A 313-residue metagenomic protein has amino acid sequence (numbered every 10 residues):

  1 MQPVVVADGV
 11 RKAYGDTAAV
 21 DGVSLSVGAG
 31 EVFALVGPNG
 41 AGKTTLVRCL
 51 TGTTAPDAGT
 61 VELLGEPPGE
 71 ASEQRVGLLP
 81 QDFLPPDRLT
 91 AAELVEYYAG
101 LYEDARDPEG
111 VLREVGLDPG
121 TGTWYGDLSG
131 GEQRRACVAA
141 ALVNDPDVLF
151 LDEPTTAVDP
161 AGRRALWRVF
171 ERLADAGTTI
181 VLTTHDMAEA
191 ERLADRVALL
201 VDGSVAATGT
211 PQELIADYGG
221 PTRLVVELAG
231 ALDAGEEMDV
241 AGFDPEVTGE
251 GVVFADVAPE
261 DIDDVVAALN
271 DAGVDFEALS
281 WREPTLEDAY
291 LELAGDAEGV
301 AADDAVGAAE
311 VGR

Functional and structural regions predicted by a protein language model:
T51: Helix-to-loop junction immediately C-terminal to a conserved catalytic motif
A58-S72: Conserved ABC transporter NBD signature motif
E96, G100-G120: Conserved ABC ATPase "signature" region
V138, V158: Hydrophobic anchor residue at the start of the ABC signature
L142-V143: ABC ATPase C-loop
L149-E153: Catalytic Walker B motif of ABC-type/P-loop ATPase nucleotide-binding domains
V169-D256: ABC transporter nucleotide-binding domain
